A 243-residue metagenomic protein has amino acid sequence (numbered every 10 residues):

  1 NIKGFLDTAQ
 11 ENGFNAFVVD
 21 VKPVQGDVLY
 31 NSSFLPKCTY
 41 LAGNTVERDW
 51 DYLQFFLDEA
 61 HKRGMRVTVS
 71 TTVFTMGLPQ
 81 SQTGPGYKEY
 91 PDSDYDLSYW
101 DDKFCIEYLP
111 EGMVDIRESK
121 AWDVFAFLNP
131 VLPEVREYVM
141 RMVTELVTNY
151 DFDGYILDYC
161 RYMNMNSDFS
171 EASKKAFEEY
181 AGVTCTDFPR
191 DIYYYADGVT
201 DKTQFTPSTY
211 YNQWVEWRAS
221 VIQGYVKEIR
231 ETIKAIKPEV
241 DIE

Functional and structural regions predicted by a protein language model:
N1, F34-W50, A121-M140, S208-Q223: The substrate-binding groove and active-site-proximal loops of carbohydrate-active enzymes, especially glycoside
N1, V69, F74-N149, P207: Active-site-adjacent "subsite" loops/lids of carbohydrate-active enzymes
I2-D27, N149-G154: Catalytic domains of carbohydrate-active enzymes, especially glycoside hydrolases
I2-E11, Q54, D58, E137-T144 (+2 more regions): Amphipathic, non-transmembrane alpha-helical secondary structure
F5-L6, P23-T72, V221-I236: Aromatic-lined substrate-binding rim segments of carbohydrate-active enzymes
A9, F17, A60, V139 (+3 more regions): Conserved, mostly hydrophobic/aromatic
S32-F34, G77-P79, T83-G84, N149-Y210: Active-site-proximal loop/short-helix segments that contain or immediately flank catalytic acid/base residue(s)
H61, R66-L78, I156-N164, Y193-G198 (+1 more regions): Aromatic-lined carbohydrate-recognition surfaces of secreted/lumenal glycan-active proteins
